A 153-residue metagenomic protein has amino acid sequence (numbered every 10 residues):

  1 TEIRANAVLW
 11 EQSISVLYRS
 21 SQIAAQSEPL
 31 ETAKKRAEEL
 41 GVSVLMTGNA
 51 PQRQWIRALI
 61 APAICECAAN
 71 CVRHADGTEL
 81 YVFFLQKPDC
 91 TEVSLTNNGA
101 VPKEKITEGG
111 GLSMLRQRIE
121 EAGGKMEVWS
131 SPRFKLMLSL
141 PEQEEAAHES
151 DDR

Functional and structural regions predicted by a protein language model:
T1, Q54-T78: Histidine-centered phosphotransfer motif of kinases
T1-S43, L85: DHp/HisKA dimerization-phosphotransfer hairpin of two-component histidine kinases
L40-C65, I106: Conserved short strand/loop->alpha-helix "switch" segment adjacent to the catalytic nucleotide/phosphoryl-transfer site
E79-D89: Short beta-strand/loop element within the Bergerat-fold HATPase_c
T91-G99: Conserved DxG motif in ATP/Mg2+-binding regions
E104-P132: ATP phosphate-binding glycine-rich loop and adjacent ATP-lid/helix-beta elements within ATP-binding kinase/ATPase
F134-E144: Short C-terminal beta-strand
Q143-R153: C-terminal end segment of the histidine kinase catalytic
